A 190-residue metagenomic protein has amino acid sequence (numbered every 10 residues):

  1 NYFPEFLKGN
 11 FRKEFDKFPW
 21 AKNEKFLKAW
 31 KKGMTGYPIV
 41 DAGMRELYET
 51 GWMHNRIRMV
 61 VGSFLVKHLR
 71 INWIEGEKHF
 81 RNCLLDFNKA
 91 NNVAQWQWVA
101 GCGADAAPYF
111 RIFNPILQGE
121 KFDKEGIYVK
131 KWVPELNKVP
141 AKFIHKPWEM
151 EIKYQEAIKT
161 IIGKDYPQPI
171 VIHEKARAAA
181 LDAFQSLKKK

Functional and structural regions predicted by a protein language model:
N1, L47-Q97, D123, I127: Structured ligand/cofactor/substrate-binding pocket environments in proteins
N1-M59, V99-F110, K130: Gly/Thr-rich phosphate-binding loop signature of adenosyl cofactor/nucleotide-binding cores
Y2, V133-K190: Substrate/cofactor-recognition hotspot
K8, E24, Y37-V40, W73 (+9 more regions): Alpha-helix initiation and N-capping motif
G9, E14, A21-E24, L47 (+5 more regions): A generic, residue-level signal for flexible/boundary positions that often mark functional hotspots
E14, F18-P19, H79-T160: C-terminal, helix-dominated tail/subdomain
L27-K28, F113-Q118, G163-Q168: Charged, low-complexity surface segments at secondary-structure and domain boundaries
